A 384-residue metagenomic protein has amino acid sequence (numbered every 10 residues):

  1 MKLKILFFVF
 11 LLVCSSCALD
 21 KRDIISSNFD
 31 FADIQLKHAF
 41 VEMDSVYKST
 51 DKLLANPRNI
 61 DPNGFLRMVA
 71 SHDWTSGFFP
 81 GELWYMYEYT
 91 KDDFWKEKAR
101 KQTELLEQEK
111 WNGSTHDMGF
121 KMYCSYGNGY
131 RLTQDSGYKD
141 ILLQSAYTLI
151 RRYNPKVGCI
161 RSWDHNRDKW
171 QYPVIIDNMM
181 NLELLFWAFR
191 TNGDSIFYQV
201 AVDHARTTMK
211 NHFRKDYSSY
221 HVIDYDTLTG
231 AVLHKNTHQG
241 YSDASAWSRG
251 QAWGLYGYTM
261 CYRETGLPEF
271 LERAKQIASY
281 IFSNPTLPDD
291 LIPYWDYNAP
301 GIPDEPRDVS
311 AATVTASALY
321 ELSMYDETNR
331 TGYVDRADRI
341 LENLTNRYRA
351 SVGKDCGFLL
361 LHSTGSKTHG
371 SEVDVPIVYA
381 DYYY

Functional and structural regions predicted by a protein language model:
M1-D23: Bacterial Sec-dependent N-terminal signal peptides
L19-Y383: Glycan-recognition and catalytic cores of secretory/periplasmic carbohydrate-active enzymes
